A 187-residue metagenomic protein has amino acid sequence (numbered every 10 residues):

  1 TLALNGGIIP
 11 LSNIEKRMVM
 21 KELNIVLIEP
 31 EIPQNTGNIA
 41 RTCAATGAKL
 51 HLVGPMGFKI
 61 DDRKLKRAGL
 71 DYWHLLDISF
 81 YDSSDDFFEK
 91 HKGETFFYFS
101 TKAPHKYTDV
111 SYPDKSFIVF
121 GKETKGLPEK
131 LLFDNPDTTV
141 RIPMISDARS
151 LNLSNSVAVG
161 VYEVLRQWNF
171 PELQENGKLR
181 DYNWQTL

Functional and structural regions predicted by a protein language model:
A3-L4, I8-L187: Post-transcriptional modification and biogenesis factors for structured RNAs of the translation apparatus
